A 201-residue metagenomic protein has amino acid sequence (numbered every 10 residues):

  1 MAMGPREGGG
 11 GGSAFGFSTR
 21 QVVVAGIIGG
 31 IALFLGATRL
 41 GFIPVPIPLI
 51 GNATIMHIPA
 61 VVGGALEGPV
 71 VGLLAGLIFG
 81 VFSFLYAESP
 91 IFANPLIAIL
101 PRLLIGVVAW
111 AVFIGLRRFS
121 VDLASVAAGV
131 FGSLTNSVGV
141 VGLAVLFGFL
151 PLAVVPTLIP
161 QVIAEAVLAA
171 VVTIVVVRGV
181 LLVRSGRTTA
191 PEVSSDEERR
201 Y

Functional and structural regions predicted by a protein language model:
M1-G29, L150-Y201: Alpha-helical transmembrane segments and their cytosolic interface
A2-A65: Hydrophobic transmembrane alpha-helices
V22, I114-S137, T188-Y201: Internal alpha-helical transmembrane segments of multi-pass membrane proteins
V22-G26, I58, P69-L77, P95-L100 (+4 more regions): Hydrophobic alpha-helical transmembrane segments
A32, G36, G64, S83 (+6 more regions): Structural signal for membrane-spanning alpha-helices in multi-pass inner-membrane proteins, emphasizing helix cores
L35-G51, L77-V112, A153-P156: Interfacial aromatic-anchored transmembrane helix boundaries in multi-pass membrane proteins
R39-P44, Y86, P90, V112 (+3 more regions): Membrane-interfacial segments
L103, V107, A111, V130-V145: Mid-bilayer segments of alpha-helical transmembrane spans in multi-pass integral membrane proteins that mediate
